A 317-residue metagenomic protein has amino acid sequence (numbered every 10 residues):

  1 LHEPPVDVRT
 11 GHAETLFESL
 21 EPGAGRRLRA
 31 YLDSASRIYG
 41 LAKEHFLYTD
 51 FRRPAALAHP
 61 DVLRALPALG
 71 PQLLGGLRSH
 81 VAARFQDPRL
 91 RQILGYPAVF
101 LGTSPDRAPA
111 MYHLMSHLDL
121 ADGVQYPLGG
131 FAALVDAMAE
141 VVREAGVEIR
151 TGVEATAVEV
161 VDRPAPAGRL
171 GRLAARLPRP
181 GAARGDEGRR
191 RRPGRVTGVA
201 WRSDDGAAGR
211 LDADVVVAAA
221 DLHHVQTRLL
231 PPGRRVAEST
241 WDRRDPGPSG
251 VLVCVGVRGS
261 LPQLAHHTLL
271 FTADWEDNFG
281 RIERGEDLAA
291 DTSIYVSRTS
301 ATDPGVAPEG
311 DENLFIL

Functional and structural regions predicted by a protein language model:
H2-R107: Rossmann-like flavin
G23, A30, G76, G130-A137 (+6 more regions): Generic recognition of stable, solvent-exposed alpha-helical segments in well-folded globular domains
A55-A68, P105-A139, E144: Helix-loop-beta segment of a Rossmann-like dinucleotide-binding subdomain
H80-R84, Y96, A137, V141-A145 (+2 more regions): Generic, well-ordered alpha-helical scaffold segments in large soluble proteins
P105-R107, P304-D311: Short glycine/proline-enriched loop/turn "hinge" motifs that connect secondary-structure elements and lie
V141-T156: A conserved beta-strand/loop element that lines the FAD pocket in flavoprotein oxidoreductases
T156-P178, G188-P308: Mid-domain catalytic core of redox enzymes that form a hydrophobic substrate pocket/lid adjacent to a catalytic redox
